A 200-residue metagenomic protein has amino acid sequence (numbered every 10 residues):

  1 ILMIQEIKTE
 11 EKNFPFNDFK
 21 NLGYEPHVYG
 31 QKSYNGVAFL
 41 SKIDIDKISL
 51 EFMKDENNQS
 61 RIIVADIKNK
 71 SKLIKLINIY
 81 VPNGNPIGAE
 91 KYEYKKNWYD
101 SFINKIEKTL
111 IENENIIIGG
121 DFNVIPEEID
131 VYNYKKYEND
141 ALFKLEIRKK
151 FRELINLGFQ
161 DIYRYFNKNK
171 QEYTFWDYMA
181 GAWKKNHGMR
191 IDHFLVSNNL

Functional and structural regions predicted by a protein language model:
I1-I4: Proline-aspartate-enriched helix->loop->beta-strand connector
E6, F166, N198: Short secondary-structure boundary segments
E6-P86: Structured beta-strand-rich core segments of catalytic domains in phosphoester-bond hydrolases
E10-N13, G36-V37, N85-G88, I125-K135 (+1 more regions): Short catalytic/ligand-binding loop motif for oxyanion handling, primarily in non-cytosolic enzymes, centered on
D18, L22-G23, W98-I191: Metal-dependent phosphoesterases centered on the DNase I-like endonuclease/exonuclease/phosphatase
S33-I48, K68, K170, G181-L200: Conserved beta strand-loop-helix elements of the APE1-like EEP
M53, V81-D100, K135-N139: Surface-exposed cleft-lining segments at the edges of enzyme active sites
